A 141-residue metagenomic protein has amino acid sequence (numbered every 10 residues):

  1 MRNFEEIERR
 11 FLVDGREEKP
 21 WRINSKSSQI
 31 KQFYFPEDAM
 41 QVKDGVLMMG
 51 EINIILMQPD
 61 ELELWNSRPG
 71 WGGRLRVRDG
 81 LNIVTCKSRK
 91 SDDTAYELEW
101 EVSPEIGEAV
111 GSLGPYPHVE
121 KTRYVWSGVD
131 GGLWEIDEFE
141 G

Functional and structural regions predicted by a protein language model:
M1-G141: Phosphate-end processing signature that detects enzymes handling 5′-triphosphorylated RNA and polyphosphate
